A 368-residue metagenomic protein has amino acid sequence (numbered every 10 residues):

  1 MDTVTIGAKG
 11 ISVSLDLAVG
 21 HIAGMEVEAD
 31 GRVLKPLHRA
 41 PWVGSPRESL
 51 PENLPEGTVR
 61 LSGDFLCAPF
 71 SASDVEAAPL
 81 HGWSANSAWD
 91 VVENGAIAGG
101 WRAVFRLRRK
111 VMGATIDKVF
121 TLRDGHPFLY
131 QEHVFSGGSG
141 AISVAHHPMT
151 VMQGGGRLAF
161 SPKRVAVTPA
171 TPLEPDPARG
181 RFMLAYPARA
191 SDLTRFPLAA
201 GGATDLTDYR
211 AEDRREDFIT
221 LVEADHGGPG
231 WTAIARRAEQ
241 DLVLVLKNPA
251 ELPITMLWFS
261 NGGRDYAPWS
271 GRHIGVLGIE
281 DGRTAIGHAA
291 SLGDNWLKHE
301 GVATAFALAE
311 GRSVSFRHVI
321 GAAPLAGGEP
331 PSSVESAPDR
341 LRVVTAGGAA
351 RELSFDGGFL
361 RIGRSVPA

Functional and structural regions predicted by a protein language model:
M1-Y130, A141-A368: Surface-exposed acidic/polar loop and edge beta-strand patches at domain peripheries
V134-G138: Asparagine-centered strand-capping/turn motif at beta-strand->loop junctions
